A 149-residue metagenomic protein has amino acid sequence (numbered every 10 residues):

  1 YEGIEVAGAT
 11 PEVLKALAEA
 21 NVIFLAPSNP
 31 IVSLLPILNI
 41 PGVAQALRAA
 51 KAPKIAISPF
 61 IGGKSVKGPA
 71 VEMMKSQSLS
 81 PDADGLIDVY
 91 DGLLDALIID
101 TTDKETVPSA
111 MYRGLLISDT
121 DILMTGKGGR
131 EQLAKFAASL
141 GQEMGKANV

Functional and structural regions predicted by a protein language model:
Y1-A16: Active-site glycine-rich loop that binds ribose-phosphate moieties when present
A20: An anion/phosphate-binding loop that grips the pyrophosphate of nucleotide cofactors and donors
F24-A26, I55-I57, I98: Structural motif
P36-Q45: Charged helix-capping and loop-helix junction motifs
Q45-K51, D91-G92: Short, conserved loop/helix-junction motifs that constitute active-site signature segments in enzyme catalytic cores
A50-K54, L115: A short helix->loop->beta-strand "cap" motif at the edges of active sites that frequently abuts
I57-P69: Short connector loops at secondary-structure junctions
K67-V149: C-terminal functional extensions of proteins
